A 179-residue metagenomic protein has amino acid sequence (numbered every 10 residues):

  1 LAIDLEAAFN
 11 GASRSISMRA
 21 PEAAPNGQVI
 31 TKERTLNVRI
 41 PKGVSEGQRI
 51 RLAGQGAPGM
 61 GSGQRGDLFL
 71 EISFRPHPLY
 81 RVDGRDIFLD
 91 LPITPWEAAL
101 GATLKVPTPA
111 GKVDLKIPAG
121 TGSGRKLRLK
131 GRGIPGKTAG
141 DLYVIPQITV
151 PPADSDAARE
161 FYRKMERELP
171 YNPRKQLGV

Functional and structural regions predicted by a protein language model:
L1-A7, A12-R19, G47-A53: Extracytoplasmic assembly/pore-lining segments of large envelope/extracellular complexes
L5-F9, P25, V29, R81-V82: Short, solvent-exposed beta-strand/turn "edge" segments of beta-rich domains on protein surfaces
A7-R14, A20-E22, P95-L104: Short, contiguous, well-ordered secondary-structure segments
A20-L36: Cys/His-rich short segments
T31-V179: Intrinsically disordered, low-complexity linker/assembly segments
